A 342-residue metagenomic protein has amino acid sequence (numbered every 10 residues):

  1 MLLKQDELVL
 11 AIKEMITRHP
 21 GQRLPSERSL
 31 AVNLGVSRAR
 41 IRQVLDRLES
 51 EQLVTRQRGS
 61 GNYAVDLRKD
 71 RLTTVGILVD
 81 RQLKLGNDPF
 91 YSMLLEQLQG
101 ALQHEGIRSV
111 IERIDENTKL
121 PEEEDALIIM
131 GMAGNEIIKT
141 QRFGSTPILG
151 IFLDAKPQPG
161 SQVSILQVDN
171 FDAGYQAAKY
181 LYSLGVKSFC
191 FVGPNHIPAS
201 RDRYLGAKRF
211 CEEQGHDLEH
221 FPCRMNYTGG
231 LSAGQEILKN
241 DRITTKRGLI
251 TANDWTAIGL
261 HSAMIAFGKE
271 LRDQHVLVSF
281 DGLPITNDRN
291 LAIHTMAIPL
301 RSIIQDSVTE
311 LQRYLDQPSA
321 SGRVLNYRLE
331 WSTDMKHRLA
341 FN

Functional and structural regions predicted by a protein language model:
M1-V36, Q43-D46, L231, Q317-L325: Extreme N-terminal segment that seeds HTH/winged-HTH DNA-binding domains in transcriptional regulators
L8, S164-F191, S200-R201, Y227-E236 (+1 more regions): Hydrophobic alpha-helical segments within soluble ligand-binding/sensing domains
L10, E14, D66-E124: Amphipathic helical "hinge" segments at domain boundaries
G76-I77, E124-G131, L149, C190-G193 (+3 more regions): Periplasmic-binding protein-like
Q99-I114, K208-A233: Short beta-strand elements in bilobed, periplasmic/extracellular small-molecule ligand-binding domains
M132-A173, W255, D281-I293: Flexible loop/hinge segments that line or gate small-molecule binding clefts
Y175-H220, G322-L339: An alpha-beta-alpha
K239-N342: Flexible loop/turn connectors
